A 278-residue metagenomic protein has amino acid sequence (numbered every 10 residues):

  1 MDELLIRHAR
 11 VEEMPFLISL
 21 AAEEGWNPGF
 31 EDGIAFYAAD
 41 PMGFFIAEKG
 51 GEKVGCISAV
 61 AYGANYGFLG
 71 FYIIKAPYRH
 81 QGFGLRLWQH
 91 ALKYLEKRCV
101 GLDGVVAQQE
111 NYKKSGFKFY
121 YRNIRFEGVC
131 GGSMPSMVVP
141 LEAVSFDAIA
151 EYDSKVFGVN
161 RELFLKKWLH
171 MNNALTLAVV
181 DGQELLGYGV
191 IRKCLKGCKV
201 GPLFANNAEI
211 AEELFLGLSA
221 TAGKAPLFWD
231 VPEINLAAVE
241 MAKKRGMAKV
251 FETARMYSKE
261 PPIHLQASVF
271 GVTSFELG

Functional and structural regions predicted by a protein language model:
D2-E3, R10-P15, E48-K49, N65 (+4 more regions): Intrinsically disordered, low-complexity, positively biased terminal segments
I6-A9, M14, G25-P28, Y37 (+1 more regions): Ligand-binding pocket scaffold of soluble enzyme catalytic domains
G29, A35-G55, F68, C99 (+2 more regions): A short helix-loop-beta-strand connector motif used in the catalytic cores of GNAT acetyltransferases and, in some
A61, C99-D103, K118-G131, K249-P261: Conserved catalytic-core motifs of GNAT/GCN5-like acyltransferases
L102-E110: Short, glycine/charge-rich beta-strand/loop segments that flank catalytic centers and engage negatively charged groups
N111-F117, A242: Conserved active-site tyrosine of GNAT-family acetyltransferases
Y120, R125-D147, E151-D153: Surface-exposed beta-loop interaction hotspot
